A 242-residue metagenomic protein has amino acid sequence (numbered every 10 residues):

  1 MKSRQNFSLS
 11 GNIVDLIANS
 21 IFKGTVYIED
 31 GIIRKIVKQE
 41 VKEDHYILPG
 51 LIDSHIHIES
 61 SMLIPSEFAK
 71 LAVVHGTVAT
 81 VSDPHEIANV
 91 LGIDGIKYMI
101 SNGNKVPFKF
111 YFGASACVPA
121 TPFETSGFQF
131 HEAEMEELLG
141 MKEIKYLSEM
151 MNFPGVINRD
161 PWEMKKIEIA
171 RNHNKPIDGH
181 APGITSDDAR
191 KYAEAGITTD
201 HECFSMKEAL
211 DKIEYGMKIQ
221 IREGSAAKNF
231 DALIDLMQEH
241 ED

Functional and structural regions predicted by a protein language model:
M1-E40: N-terminal metal-binding scaffold of metallo-dependent hydrolase/deaminase domains
G31, D44, H55, G76 (+3 more regions): Divalent metal-coordination and catalytic microenvironments
Q39-H45, G196: Active-site regions of enzymes building and remodeling cell-envelope glycoconjugates
H45-A69: Di-metal (Zn2+ and/or Mg2+/Mn2+) metal-binding site signature of metallo-dependent hydrolases with the MBL/beta-CASP
L48-H55, S82-H85, G113, S148-M150 (+2 more regions): Active-site neighborhood of phospho(di)ester-bond hydrolases with catalytic His/Asp-centered motifs
S61-L63, A88-V90, A226-A227: Acidic-and-aromatic substrate-binding clefts and catalytic sites of carbohydrate-active enzymes
A69-N174: Divalent-metal coordination cores built from histidine and acidic residues
Q129-E149, G155-D242: Histidine/acidic residue-rich metal-binding segments in metalloenzymes
